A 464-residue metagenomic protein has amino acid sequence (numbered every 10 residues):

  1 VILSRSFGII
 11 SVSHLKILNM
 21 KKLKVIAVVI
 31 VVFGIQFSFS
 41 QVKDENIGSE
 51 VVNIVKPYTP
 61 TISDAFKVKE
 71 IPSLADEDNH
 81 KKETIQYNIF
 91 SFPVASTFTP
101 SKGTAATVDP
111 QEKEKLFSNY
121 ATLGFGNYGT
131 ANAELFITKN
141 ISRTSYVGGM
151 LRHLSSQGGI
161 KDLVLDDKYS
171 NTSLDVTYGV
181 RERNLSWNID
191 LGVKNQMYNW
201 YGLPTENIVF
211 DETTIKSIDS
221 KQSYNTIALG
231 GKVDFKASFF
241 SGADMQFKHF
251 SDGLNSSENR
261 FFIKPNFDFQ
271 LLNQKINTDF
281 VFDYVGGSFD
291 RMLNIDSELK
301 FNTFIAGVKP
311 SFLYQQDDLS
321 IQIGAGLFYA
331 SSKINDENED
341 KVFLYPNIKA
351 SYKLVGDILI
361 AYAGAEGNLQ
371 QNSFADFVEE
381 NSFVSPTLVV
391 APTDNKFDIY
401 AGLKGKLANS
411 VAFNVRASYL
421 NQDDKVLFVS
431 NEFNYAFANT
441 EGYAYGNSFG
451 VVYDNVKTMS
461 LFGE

Functional and structural regions predicted by a protein language model:
S101-T104, E112-A121, F125-D162, D166-T172: Outer-membrane beta-barrel translocator/receptor signature
K115-F117, G129-A131, K168-T172, K221-I227 (+5 more regions): Residues that define the transmembrane beta-barrel architecture of outer-membrane proteins
L116, A121-G124, S320-E464: Exposed, low-structure sequence patches enriched in small/polar residues
A121-F125, L151-H153, I189-M197, A243-H249 (+5 more regions): Transmembrane beta-barrel strands of outer-membrane/channel proteins
L135-K139, G149, V176-V180, I227-F235 (+7 more regions): Residues on the lipid-exposed face of transmembrane beta-strands in outer-membrane beta-barrel proteins
T144-V147, N184-N188, K236-A243, L271-T278 (+4 more regions): Repeated loop/turn-to-beta-strand initiation elements of outer-membrane beta-barrel proteins
S156-Y169, S173, D190-R260, F289: Flexible loop and strand-edge segments within Gram-negative outer membrane beta-barrel domains
I160-L165, N199-I208, G253-R260, S288-L299 (+3 more regions): Outer-membrane beta-barrel translocator domains and adjoining extracellular loop/strand segments of Gram-negative
